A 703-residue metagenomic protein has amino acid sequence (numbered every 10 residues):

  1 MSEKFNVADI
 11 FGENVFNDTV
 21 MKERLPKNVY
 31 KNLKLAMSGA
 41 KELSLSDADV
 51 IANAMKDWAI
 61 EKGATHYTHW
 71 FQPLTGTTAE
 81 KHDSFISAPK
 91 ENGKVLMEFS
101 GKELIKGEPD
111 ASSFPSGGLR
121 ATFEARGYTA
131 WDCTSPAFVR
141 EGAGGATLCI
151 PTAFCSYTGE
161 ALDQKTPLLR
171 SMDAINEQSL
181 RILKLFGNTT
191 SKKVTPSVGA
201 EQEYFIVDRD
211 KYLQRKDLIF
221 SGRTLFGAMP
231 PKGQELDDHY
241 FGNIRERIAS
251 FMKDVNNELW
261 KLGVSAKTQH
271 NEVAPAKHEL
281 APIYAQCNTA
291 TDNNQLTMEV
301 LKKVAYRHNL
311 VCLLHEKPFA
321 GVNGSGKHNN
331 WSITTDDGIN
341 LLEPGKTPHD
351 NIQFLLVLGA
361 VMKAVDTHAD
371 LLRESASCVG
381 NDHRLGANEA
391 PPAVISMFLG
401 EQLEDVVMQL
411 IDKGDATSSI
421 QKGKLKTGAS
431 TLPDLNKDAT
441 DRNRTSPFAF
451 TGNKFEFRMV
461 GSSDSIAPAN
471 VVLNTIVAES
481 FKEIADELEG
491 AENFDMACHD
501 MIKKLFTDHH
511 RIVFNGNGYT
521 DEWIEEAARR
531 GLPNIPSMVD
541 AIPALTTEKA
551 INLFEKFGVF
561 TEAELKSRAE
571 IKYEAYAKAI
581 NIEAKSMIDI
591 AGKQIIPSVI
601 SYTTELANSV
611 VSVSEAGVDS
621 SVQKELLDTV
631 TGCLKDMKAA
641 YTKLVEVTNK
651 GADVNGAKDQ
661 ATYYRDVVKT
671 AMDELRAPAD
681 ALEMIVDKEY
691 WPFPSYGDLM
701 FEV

Functional and structural regions predicted by a protein language model:
M1-T19, S44, I244-S265: N-terminal-biased segments
E3, D9-N14, T19-S100, K106-F123: Histidine/acidic residue-rich metal-binding segments in metalloenzymes
D47-I51, F71-P73, K102-E103, D210 (+3 more regions): Active-site-proximal loop/turn and secondary-structure-junction residues that shape catalytic pockets, frequently
A64, T68-W70, N293-R307, I333 (+3 more regions): Hydrophobic/aromatic-rich, well-ordered segments within soluble, folded domains that form packed cores
G76-N92, P109-S112, G117, R215 (+4 more regions): Short linear, low-complexity motifs centered on an aromatic residue
A88-F123, D237, A360-V361, A485-N493 (+2 more regions): Short, intrinsically disordered, low-complexity segments enriched in Ser/Thr and Pro
R126-L314, N323-G326, I333-E570: Glycine-rich, acidic/polar active-site loops that bind/position phosphate-bearing ligands
I502, T507-V703: C-terminal amphipathic alpha-helical interaction region
